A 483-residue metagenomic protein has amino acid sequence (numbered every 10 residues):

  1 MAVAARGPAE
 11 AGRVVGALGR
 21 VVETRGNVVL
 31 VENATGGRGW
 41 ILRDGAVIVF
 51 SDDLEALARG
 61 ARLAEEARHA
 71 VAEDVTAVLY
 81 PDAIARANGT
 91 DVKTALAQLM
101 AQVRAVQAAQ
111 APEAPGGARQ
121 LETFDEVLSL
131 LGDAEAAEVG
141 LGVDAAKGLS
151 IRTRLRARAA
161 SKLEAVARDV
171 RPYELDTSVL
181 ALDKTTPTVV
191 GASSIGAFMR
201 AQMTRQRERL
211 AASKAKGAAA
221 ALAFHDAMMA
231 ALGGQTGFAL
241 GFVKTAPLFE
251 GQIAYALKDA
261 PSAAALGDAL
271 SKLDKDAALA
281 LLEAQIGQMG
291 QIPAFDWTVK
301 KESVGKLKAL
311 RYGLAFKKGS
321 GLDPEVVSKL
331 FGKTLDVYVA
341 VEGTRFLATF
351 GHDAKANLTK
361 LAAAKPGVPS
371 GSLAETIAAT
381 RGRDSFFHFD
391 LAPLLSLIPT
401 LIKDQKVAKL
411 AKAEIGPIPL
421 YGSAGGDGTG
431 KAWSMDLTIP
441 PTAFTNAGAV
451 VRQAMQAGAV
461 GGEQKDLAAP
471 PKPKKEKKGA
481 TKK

Functional and structural regions predicted by a protein language model:
M1-V78, G233-L373, L437: Single conserved position on a long alpha-helix in the C-terminal lobe of the eukaryotic protein kinase
A5-P8, V103-E113, L141-G148, R207-S213 (+3 more regions): Short low-complexity stretches enriched in small and charged residues
E10-R13, A56, D91-T94, E126 (+3 more regions): Extracytoplasmic/secreted proteins, especially bacterial periplasmic and envelope-associated proteins
E23, R104-A111, L210-K214, A218 (+5 more regions): Residue-level signal for secondary-structure boundary elements
E73-R205, L222-G251, G332-T334, A378-K483: Leucine-rich, highly hydrophobic segment in Treponema pallidum outer-membrane-associated proteins
K184-A218, K275-A278, G290-L307: Predominantly extracellular/luminal regions of secreted and cell-surface proteins, especially disulfide-bonded
